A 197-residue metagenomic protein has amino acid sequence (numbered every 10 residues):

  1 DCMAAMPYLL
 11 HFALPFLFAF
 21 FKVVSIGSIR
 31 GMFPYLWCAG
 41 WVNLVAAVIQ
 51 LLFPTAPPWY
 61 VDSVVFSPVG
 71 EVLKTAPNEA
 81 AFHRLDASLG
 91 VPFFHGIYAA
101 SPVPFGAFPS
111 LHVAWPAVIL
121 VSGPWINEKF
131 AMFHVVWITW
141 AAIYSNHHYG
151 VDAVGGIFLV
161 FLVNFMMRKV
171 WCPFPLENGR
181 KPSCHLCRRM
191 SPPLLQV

Functional and structural regions predicted by a protein language model:
D1-L17: N-terminal transmembrane-helix/juxtamembrane module of multi-pass inner/ER membrane proteins
L9-F12, G40, L44, V118 (+1 more regions): Residues within membrane-spanning alpha-helices of integral membrane proteins, especially the hydrophobic core/packing
F12, Y35, P54, H112 (+1 more regions): Divalent metal-coordination and catalytic microenvironments
F16-F53, W59-G70: Interfacial segments of alpha-helical transmembrane regions
S25-S28, A56-Y60, W125, H148 (+1 more regions): Juxtamembrane transmembrane-helix termini
I49-W125, C184-M190: Membrane-interfacial catalytic/cofactor-binding modules of polytopic membrane enzymes
G90-K181: Membrane-embedded catalytic cores of phosphoryl/pyrophosphoryl-handling enzymes
L176-V197: Transit-peptide-like, low-complexity N-terminal presequences and other terminal intrinsically disordered regions
